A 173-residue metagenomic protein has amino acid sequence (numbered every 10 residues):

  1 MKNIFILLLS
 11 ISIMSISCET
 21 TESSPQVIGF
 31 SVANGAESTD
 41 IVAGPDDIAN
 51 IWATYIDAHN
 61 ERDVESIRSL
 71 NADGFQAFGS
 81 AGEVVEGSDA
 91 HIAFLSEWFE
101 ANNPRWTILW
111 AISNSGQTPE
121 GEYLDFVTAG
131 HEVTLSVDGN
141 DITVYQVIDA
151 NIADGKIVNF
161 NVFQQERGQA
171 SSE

Functional and structural regions predicted by a protein language model:
I4-M14: Sec-dependent N-terminal signal peptides
C18-V64, S69: Short, low-complexity N-terminal intrinsically disordered segments enriched in polar/charged residues
T21-Q26, T143-S171: Short beta-strand edge/turn micro-motifs at domain boundaries
S38-T39, Q76-E86: A short gly/proline-enriched turn/hairpin at secondary-structure junctions
Y55, S66-R68, F75, G87 (+4 more regions): Hydrophobic pocket/interface hotspot
I56-E61, S69-Q76, S80, S96-P104: Sec-exported extracytoplasmic/periplasmic mature domains
G82, G139-D141: Solvent-exposed loop/turn segments connecting transmembrane beta-strands in outer-membrane beta-barrel proteins
L95-D138: Surface-exposed, charged secondary-structure patches
